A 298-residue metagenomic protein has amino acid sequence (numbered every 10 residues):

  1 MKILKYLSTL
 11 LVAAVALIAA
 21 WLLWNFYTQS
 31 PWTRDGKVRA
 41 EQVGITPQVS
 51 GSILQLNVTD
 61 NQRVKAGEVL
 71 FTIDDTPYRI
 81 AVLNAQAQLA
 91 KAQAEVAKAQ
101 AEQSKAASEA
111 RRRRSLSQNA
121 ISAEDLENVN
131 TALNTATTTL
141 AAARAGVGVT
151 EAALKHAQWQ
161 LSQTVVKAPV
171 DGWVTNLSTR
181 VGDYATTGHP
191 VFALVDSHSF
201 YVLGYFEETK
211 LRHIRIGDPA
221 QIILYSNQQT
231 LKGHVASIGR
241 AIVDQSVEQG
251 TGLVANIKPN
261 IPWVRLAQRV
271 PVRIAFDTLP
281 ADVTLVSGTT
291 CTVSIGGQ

Functional and structural regions predicted by a protein language model:
M1-A14: Membrane-entry signal-anchor segments at the cytosolic-membrane interface, especially the N-terminal signal anchor
V15-R39: Aromatic-capped interface at the extracytoplasmic side of an N-terminal signal-anchor transmembrane helix
L22-S30, S199, Y205-R212, P219-L231 (+3 more regions): Hydrophobic alpha-helix/coiled-coil detector that fires on Leu/Ile/Phe-packed helical surfaces
Q29-W32, I80-A87, K91-S108, E124 (+1 more regions): Extended amphipathic alpha-helical segments
P31-A94, I121-D125, N176-R180, E207-T209: Long, amphipathic coiled-coil "stalk"/hairpin helices in large membrane-associated assemblies
R34-V38, Q55-N57, R63-A66, T139-A142 (+6 more regions): Surface-exposed patches in structured soluble domains
A40, Q55, T72, N176 (+3 more regions): A residue-level detector for short acidic-glycine micro-motifs
A241-V254: Short, solvent-exposed secondary-structure boundary/capping segments
